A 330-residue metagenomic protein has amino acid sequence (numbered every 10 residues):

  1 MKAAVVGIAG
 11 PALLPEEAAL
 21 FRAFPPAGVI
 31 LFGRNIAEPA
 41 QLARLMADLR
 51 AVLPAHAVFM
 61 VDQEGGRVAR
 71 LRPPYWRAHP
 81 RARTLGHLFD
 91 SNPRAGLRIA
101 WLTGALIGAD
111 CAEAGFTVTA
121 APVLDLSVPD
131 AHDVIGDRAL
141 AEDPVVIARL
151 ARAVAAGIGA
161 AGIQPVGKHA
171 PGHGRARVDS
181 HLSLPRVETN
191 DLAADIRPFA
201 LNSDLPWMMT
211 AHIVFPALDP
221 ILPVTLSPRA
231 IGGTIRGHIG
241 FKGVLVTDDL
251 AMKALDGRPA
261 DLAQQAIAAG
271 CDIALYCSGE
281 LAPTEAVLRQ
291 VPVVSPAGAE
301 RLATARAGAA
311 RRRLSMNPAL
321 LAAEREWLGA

Functional and structural regions predicted by a protein language model:
M1-A3, E64-D90, L126-G136, P165-R186 (+1 more regions): N-terminal small/glycine-rich loop or linker at the start of catalytic domains across soluble metabolic enzymes
M1-F24, G257-A330: Preference for extracellular/luminal or secreted protein segments
M1-F59, G65-Y75, A330: N-terminal hydrophobic targeting/anchoring segments and the immediately downstream early-domain regions of hydrolases
K2-I8, A27-L31, A57-Q63, V118-P122 (+4 more regions): Hydrophobic faces of well-ordered beta-strands that scaffold small-molecule active sites in alpha/beta enzyme cores
A3-P15, A82-L102, H181-A193, A251-G257: Active-site mouth loops of central-metabolism enzymes
R34-V52, R149-E300, T304: Second-shell residues forming the walls of enzyme active-site clefts
A37-A43, F89-A109, E142-L150, D191-A193: Glycine-rich anion/phosphate-binding loops
V52-P80, A100-S127, I147, A155-P171: Glycine-rich, aromatic-flanked loop segments that form ligand/cofactor-binding clefts across common enzyme folds
